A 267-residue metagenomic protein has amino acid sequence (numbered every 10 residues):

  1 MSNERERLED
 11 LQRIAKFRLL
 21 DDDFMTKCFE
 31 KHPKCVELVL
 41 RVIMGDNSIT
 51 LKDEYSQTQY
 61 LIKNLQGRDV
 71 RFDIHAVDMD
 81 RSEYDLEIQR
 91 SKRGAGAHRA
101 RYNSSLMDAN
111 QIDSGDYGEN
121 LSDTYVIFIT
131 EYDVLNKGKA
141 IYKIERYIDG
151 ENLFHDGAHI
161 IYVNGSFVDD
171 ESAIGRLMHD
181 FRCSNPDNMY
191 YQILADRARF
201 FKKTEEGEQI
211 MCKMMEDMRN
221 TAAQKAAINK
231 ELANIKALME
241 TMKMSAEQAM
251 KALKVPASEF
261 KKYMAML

Functional and structural regions predicted by a protein language model:
M1-G157, D169-E171: Accessory alpha/beta interaction modules
S2-A15, V77-M79, Y84-Q89, A173-L267: Short, charged alpha-helical interaction segments and adjacent helix-coil junctions
K27-K31, N164-V168, F181, N185 (+1 more regions): Generic amphipathic alpha-helical segments used as scaffolds and interaction surfaces in large, multi-domain proteins
F128-E131, N164-G165, K202: Pocket-edge structural micro-motifs
Y147-D156, I161-N164, L177, F181-S184: Low-complexity, glycine/alanine/valine/leucine- and proline-rich hydrophobic stretches
